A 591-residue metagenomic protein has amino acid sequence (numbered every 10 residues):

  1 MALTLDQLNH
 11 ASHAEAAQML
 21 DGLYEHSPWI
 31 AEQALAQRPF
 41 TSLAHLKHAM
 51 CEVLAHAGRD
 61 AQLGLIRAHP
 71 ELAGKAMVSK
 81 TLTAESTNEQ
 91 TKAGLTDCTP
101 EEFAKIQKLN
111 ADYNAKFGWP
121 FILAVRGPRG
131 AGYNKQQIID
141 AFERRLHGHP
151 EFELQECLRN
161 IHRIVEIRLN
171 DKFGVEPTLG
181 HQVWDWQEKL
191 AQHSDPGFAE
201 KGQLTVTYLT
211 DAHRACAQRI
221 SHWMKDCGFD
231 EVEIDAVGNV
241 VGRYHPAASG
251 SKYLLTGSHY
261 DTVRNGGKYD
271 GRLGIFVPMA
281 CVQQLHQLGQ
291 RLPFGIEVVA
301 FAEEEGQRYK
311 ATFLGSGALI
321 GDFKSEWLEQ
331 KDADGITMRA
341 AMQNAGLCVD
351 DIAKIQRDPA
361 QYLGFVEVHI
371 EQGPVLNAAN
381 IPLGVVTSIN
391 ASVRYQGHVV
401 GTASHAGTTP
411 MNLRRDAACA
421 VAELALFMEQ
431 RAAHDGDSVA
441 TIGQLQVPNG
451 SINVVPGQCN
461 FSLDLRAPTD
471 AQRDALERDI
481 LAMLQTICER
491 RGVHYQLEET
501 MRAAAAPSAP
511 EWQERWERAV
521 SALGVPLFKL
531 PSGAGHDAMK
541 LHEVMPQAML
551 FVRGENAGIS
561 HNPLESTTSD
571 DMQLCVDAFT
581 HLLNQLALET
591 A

Functional and structural regions predicted by a protein language model:
N9-H10, G22, W29-L109, I164-K172: Aromatic-anchored, charged helix-turn/loop surface patch used as a conserved interaction hotspot
H181-G267: Acidic/His- and Gly-rich active-site-bordering loop/insert found across diverse amide/peptide-bond hydrolases
H193-P196, G257-S258, L527-A578: Zn-dependent metallopeptidase/amidohydrolase metal-coordination segment
L204-L209, T441-G450, S462-T469, H494-Q513 (+2 more regions): A short beta-alpha structural unit
E231, R291-L292, I352-Q356, T408 (+4 more regions): Flexible, glycine/charged-enriched surface loops at secondary-structure junctions
R264-D334: A generic, well-ordered mixed alpha/beta core segment in the N-terminal half of proteins
E304, R308-D470: Midchain, well-structured core segments that form catalytic/ion-binding scaffolds
T387, H405, T409-H434, G554-A591: His/Asp/Glu-rich mid-to-C-terminal helical/loop segments that flank catalytic regions of hydrolases
